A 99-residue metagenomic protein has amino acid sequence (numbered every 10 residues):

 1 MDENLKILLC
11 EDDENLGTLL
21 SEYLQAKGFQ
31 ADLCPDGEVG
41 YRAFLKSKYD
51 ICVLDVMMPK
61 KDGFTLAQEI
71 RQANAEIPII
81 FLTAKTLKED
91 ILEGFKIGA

Functional and structural regions predicted by a protein language model:
M1-A99: N-terminal/domain-start alpha-helical segments
